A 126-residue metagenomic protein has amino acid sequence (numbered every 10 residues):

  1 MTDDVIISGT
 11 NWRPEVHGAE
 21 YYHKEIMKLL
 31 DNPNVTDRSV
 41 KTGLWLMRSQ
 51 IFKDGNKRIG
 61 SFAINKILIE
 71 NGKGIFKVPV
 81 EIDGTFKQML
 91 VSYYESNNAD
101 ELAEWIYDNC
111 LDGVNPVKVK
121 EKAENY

Functional and structural regions predicted by a protein language model:
M1-Y126: FIC/Doc superfamily catalytic core
